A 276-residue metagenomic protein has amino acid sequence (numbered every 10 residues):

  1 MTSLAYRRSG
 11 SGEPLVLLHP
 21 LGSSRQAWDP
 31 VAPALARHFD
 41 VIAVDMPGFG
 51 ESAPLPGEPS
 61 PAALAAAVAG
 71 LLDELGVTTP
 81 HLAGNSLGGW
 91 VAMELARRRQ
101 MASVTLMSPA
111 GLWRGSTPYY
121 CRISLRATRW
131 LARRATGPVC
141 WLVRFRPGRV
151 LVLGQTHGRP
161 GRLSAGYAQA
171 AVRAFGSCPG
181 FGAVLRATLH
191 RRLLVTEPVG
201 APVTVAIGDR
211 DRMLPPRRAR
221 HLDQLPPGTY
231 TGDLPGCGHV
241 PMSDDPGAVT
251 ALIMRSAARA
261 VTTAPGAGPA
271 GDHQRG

Functional and structural regions predicted by a protein language model:
T2-A53: Conserved HGGG/HGGXW glycine-rich cap/lid loop of the alpha/beta-hydrolase fold
A63-P80: Conserved acidic catalytic loop of the alpha/beta-hydrolase fold
G84, G88, A92: Gly/Ala-rich beta-loop-alpha elbow adjacent to hydrolase catalytic centers
M101-A135: Flexible "cap/lid" loop of the alpha/beta hydrolase fold
L106, C140-P198: Conserved alpha/beta-hydrolase catalytic His-Asp/Glu region
S177-H221, D233: Conserved serine/cysteine hydrolase catalytic core
Q224-H239: Catalytic histidine neighborhood in serine/cysteine hydrolases with alpha/beta-hydrolase-type architecture
C237-T250: Catalytic histidine-centered segment of alpha/beta-hydrolase-like enzymes
